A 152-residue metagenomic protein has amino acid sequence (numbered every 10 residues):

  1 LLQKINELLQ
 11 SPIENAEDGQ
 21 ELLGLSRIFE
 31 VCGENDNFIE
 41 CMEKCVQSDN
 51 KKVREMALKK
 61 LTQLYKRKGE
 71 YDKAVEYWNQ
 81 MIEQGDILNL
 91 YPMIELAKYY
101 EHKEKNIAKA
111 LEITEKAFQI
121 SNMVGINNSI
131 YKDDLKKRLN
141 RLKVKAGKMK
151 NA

Functional and structural regions predicted by a protein language model:
L1-A152: DEDD superfamily 3′-5′ metal-dependent exonuclease/proofreading module
